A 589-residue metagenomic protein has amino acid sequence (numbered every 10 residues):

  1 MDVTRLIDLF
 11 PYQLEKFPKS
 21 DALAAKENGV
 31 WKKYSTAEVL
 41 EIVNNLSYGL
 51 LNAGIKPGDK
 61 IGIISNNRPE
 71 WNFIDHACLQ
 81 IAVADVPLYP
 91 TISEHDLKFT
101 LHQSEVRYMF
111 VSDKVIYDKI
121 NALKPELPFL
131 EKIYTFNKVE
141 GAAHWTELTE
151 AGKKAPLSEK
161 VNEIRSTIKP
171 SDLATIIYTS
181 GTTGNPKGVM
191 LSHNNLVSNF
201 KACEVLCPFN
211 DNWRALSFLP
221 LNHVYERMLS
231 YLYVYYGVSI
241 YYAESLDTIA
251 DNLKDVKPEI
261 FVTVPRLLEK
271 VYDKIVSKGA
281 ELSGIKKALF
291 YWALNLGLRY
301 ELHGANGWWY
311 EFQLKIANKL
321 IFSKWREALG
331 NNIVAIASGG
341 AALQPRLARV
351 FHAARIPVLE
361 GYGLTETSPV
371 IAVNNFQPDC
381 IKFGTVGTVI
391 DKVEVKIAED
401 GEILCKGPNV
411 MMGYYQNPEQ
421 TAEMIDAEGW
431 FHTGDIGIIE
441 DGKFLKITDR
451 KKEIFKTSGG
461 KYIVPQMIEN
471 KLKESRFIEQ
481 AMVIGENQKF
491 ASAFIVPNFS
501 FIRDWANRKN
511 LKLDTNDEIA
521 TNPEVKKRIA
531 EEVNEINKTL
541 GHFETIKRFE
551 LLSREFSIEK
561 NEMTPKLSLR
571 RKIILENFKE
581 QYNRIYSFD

Functional and structural regions predicted by a protein language model:
D2, N52-A53, Q80-A151, R528: Structural core segment of the AMP-binding/adenylate-forming
P18-D21, T135, K153-Y178, N185 (+1 more regions): Conserved pre-ATP/AMP-binding loop-to-beta segment of ANL
A22-H76, S93-K98, T146-K153, H193: Conserved AMP-binding/adenylate-forming core of the ANL superfamily
K33-A37, A174-F200: Conserved AMP-binding A3 loop
V115-P170, I275-K324: ANL superfamily adenylate-forming
V197-R214, L221-F322, N332, P357: Conserved AMP-binding/adenylation subdomain of ANL enzymes
V389-T457, E474: Conserved ATP-binding/catalytic segment of the ANL
F455, Q480-I484, K489, W505 (+2 more regions): Conserved C-terminal "lid"/linker of ANL adenylate-forming enzymes
